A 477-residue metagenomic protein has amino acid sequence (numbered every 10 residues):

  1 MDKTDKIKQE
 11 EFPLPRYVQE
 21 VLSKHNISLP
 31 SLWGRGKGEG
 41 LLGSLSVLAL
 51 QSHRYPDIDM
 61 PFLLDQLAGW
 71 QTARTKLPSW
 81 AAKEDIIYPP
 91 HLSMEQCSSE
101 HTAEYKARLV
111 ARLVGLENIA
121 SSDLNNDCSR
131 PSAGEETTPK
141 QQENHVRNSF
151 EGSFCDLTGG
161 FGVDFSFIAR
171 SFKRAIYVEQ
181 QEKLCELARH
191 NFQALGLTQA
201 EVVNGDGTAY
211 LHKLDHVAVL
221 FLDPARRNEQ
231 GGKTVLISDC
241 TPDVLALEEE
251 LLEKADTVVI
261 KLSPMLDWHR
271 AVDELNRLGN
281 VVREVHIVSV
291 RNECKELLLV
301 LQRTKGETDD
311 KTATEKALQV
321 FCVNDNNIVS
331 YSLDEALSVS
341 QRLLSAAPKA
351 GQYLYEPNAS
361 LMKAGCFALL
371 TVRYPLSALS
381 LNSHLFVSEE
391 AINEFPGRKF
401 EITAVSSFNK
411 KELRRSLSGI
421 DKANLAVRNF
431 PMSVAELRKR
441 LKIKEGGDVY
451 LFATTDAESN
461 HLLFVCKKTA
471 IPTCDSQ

Functional and structural regions predicted by a protein language model:
M1-Q477: SAM-dependent transferase fold signal centered on methyltransferase-like domains, encompassing both Class I
